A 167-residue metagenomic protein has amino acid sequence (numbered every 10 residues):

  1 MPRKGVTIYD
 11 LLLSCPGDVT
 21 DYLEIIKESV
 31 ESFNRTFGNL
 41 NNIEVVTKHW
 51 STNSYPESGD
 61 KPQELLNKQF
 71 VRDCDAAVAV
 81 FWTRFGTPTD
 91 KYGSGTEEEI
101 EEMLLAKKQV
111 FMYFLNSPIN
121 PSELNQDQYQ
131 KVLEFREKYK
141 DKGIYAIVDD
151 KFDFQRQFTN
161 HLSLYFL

Functional and structural regions predicted by a protein language model:
M1-V80, A106: Conserved N-terminal substructure of TIR/SEFIR domains
P2-R3, S117-L167: C-terminal interaction surface of TIR/SEFIR-family domains
D18, S54, R84-G86, S117-N120 (+1 more regions): Solvent-exposed loop/turn segments at secondary-structure junctions within structured extracellular/periplasmic domains
D21, G86-D90, P121-E123, R156-Q157: Extracytoplasmic/secreted cell-surface and envelope-processing proteins
S58-P62, T83-L105, L124: Conserved TIR/SEFIR loop-to-helix hotspot centered on a Trp-containing motif with a nearby acidic residue
L66, T96-E99, K131, F135: A general structural detector for well-ordered alpha-helical segments in enzyme core domains, enriched
V80, Y113-L115, V148: Generic beta-sheet signal
L105-L115: A short helix->loop->beta-strand "cap" motif at the edges of active sites that frequently abuts
